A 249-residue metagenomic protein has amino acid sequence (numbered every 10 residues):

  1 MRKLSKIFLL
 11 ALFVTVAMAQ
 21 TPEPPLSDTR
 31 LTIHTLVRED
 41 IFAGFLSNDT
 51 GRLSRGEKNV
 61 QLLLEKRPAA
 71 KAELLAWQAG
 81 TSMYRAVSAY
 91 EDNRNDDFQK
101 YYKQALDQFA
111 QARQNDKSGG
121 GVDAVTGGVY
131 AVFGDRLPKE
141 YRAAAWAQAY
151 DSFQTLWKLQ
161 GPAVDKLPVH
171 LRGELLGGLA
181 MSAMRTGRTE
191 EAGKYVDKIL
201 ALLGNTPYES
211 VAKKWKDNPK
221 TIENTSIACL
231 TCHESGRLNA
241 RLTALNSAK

Functional and structural regions predicted by a protein language model:
K6-V16: Bacterial N-terminal signal peptides
A17-T21: Boundary at the C-terminal end of the N-terminal hydrophobic targeting segment
E23-D28, T32, L36-K58, T81-R113 (+4 more regions): Short coil/linker segments at helix-helix boundaries
P25-S27, Q61-A76, F109-V122, W157-V169 (+1 more regions): Flexible helix-coil transition and linker loops at the boundaries of alpha-helical arrays
A76, M83, A124-G128, G177-G178: Conserved alpha-helical positions within TPR/SEL1-like repeat arrays
A180-M181, R185, L200-T221: Sequence context of c-type cytochrome heme-c attachment sites
I222, L242-K249: Short cysteine/histidine-rich metal-coordination sites, predominantly Zn2+-binding motifs
T225-G236: The canonical Cys-X-X-Cys-His
